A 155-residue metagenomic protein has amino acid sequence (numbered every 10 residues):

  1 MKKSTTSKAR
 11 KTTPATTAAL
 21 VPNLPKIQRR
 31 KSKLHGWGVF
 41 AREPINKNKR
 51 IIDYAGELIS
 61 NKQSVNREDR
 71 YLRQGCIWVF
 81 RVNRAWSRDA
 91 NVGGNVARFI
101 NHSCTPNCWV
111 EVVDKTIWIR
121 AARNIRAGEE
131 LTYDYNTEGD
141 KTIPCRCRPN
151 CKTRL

Functional and structural regions predicted by a protein language model:
K2, T6-A19: A eukaryote-biased signal for short, well-structured alpha-helical docking elements
K2-S7, S103-L155: C-terminal SET catalytic tail plus cysteine-rich post-SET Zn-binding segment of SAM-dependent SET-domain
P14-C108: Catalytic cores of histone-lysine modification enzymes
